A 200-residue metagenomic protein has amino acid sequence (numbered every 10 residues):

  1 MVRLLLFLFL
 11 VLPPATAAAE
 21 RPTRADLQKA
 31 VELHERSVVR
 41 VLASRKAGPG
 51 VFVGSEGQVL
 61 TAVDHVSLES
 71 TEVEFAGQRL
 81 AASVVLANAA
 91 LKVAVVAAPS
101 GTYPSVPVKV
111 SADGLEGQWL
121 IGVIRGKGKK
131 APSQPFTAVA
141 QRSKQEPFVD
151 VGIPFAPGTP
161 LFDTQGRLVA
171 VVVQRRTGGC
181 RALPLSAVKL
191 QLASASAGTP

Functional and structural regions predicted by a protein language model:
L4-P13: Sec-dependent N-terminal signal peptides
A19-V31, E72, A82, Y103-S105 (+3 more regions): C-terminal cap/linker of serine protease catalytic domains
P22-L27, S37-A62, R79-A81, P107 (+3 more regions): A conserved glycine-rich beta-strand in the N-terminal activation segment of trypsin-fold
K29-L33, V85-K92, K129-V151, S194-S196: Gly/Ser-enriched beta-turn/beta-hairpin loop segments
K46-A47, G54-G101, T177-G178, L185-V188: Catalytic-histidine neighborhood of serine endopeptidases, predominantly the chymotrypsin-like S1/PA family
V53-G54, V66-S67, D113-L115, F155 (+1 more regions): Short, well-ordered loop/turn sites that connect or cap secondary structure elements
E56-Q58, F162-A170: Short, glycine-anchored, charge-dense loop/turn motifs used at functional sites
P104-T159, V171-L183: Flexible, gly/ser-rich surface segments that form the specificity/activation loops bordering the active-site cleft
